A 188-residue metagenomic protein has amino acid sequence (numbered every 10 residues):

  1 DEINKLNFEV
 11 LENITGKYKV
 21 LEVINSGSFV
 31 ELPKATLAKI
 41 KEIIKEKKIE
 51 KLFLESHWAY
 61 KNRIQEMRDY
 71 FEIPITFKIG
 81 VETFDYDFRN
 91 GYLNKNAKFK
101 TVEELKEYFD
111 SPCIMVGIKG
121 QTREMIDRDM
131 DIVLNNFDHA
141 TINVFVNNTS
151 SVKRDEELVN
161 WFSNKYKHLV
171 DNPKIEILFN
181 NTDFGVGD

Functional and structural regions predicted by a protein language model:
D1-E9, N13-K34, I44-N62, P74-F99 (+2 more regions): Core AdoMet radical
E2, L32-A35, Y92-A97, Q121-R128 (+1 more regions): Alpha-helix N-cap and loop-to-helix initiation/capping positions
F8-L11, I126-D131, N164-K165: A short, acidic, amphipathic alpha-helical segment used as a generic capping/interface helix at domain edges
Y18, D131-D188: Auxiliary Fe-S-binding modules of radical SAM enzymes
L32-K41, Y60-F71, R123-D129: Distinct, well-ordered alpha-helical segments
L37-K47, A97-P112, L158-I177: Alpha-helix-loop-beta-strand connector modules within alpha/beta enzyme cores
K45-K47, R68-E72, K106-E107, L134-N136: Short, conserved loop/helix-junction motifs that constitute active-site signature segments in enzyme catalytic cores
Y86, E104-D129, N143-S150: Conserved strand-turn element in the central/C-terminal portion of the radical SAM core barrel that lines
